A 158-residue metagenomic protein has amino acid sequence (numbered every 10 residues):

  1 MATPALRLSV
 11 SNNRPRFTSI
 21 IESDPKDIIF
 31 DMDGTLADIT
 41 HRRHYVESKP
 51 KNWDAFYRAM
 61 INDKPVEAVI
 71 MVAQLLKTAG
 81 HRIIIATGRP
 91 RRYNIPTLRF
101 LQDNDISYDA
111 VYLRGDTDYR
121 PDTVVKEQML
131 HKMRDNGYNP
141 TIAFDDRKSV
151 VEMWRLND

Functional and structural regions predicted by a protein language model:
P4, V10-R120: Alpha-helical substrate-recognition element adjacent to the catalytic core
S23, G137-Y138: Short loop/turn elements that form and flank the Walker-type P-loop nucleotide-binding site in RecA-like NTPase cores
A73-K77, R134, R155: Surface-exposed amphipathic alpha-helices with a cationic face
H81, Y138-P140: Short, high-confidence coil segments that cap the C-terminus of an alpha-helix and link into the following beta-strand
I106-S107, L156-D158: Short, structured coil segments at secondary-structure junctions
P121-G137: Donor nucleotide-activated moiety binding/catalytic core segment of transferases that use nucleotide-activated donors
V125, L130, D146-N157: Acidic, divalent-metal-coordinating active-site segment for phosphoryl/phosphodiester hydrolysis, typified by short
A143: Conserved SAM-binding loop
